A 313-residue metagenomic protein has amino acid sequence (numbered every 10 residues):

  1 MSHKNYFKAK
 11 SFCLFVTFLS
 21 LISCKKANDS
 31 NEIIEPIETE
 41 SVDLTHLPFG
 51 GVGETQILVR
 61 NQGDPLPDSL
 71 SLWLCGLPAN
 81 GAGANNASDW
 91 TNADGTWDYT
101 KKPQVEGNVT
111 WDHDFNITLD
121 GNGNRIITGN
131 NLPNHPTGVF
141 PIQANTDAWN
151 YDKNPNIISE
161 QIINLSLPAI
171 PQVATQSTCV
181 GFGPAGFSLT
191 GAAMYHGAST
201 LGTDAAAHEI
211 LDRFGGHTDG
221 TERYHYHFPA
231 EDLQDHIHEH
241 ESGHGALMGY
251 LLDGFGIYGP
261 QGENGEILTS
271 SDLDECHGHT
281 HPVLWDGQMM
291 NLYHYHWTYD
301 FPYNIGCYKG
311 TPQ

Functional and structural regions predicted by a protein language model:
S2-C13: Bacterial N-terminal signal peptides that target proteins for export
S20-S23: C-terminal motif of bacterial Sec signal peptides marking the signal peptidase cleavage site
K25-A27: Bacterial signal peptide processing site
N31-D204: Solvent-exposed N-terminal domain segments of exported/luminal and surface proteins
P36-G63, S69, L74, I267-Q313: Long, compositionally biased interface segments
Q161-I163, L167, S188-T190, D219-L233 (+1 more regions): Extracellular/lumenal glycan-associated surfaces
V173, A193-Y195, T200, P229-Q234 (+4 more regions): Short loop/turn segments at secondary-structure transitions that flank enzyme active sites
G202-D212, D219-T269: Short helix-loop boundary/capping segments
